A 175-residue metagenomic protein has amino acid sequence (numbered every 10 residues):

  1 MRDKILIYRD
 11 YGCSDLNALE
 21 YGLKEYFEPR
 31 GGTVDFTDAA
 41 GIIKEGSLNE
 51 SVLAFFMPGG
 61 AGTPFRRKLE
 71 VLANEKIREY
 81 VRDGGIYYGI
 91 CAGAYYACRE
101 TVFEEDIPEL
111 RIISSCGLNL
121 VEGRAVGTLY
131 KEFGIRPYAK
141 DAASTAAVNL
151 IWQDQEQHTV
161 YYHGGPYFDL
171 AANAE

Functional and structural regions predicted by a protein language model:
M1-I5: Extreme N-terminal starter segment of soluble prokaryotic enzymes
I7-R9: Short beta-strand/turn micro-motifs composed of small residues that flank or help shape donor/cofactor-binding pockets
G12-D106: Helical hinge/lid and interdomain linker segments adjacent to catalytic or ligand-binding clefts that mediate domain
R99-E175: An acidic, glycine-rich "communication" segment
